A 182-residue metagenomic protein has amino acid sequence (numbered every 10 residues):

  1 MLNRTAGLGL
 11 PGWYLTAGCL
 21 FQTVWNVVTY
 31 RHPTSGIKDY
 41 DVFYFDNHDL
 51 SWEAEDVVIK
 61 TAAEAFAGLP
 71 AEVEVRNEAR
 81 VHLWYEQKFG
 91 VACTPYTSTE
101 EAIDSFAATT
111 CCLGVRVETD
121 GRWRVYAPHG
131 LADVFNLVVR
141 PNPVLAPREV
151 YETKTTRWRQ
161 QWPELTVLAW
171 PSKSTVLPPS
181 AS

Functional and structural regions predicted by a protein language model:
M1-S182: Catalytic cores of the polymerase beta-like nucleotidyltransferase superfamily and closely associated nucleotide
